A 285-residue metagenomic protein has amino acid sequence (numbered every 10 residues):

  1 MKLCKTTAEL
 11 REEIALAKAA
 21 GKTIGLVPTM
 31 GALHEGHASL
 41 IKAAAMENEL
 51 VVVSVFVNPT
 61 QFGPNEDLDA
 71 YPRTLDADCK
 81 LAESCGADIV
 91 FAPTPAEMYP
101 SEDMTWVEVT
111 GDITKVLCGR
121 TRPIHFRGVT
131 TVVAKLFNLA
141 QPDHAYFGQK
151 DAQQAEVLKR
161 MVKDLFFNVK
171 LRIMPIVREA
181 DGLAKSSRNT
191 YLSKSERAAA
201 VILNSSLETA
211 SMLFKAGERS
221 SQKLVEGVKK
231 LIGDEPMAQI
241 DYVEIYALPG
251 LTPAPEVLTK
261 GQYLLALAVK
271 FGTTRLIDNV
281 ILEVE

Functional and structural regions predicted by a protein language model:
K2-M237, Y246, G250-T252, I281: Nucleotidyltransferase catalytic core that binds NTPs
G227-E285: Phosphate/ribose-recognition catalytic cores of enzymes acting on nucleotide-derived substrates
